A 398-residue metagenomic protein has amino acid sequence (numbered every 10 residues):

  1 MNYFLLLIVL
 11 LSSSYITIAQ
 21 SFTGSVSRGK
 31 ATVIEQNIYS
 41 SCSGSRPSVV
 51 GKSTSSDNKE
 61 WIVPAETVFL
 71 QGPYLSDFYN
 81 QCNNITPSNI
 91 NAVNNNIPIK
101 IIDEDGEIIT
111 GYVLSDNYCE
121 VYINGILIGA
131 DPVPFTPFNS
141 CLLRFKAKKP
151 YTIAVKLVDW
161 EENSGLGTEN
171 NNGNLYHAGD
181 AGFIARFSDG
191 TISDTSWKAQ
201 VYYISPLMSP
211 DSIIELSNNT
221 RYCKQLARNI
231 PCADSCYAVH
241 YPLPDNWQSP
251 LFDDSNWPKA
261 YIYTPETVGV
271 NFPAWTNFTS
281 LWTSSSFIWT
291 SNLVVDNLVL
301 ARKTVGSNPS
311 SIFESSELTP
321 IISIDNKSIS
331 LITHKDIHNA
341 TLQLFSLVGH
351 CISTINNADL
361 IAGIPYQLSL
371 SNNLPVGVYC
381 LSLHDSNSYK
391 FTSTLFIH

Functional and structural regions predicted by a protein language model:
M1-F22, S307, I312: Bacterial Sec-dependent N-terminal signal peptides
Q20-C119, F138-P309: Beta-strand-rich recognition domains
E120-Y122, T341-F345: Beta-strand signatures of extracellular beta-sandwich domains
V121-G129, S386: Short strand-turn-strand beta-turns centered on an Asx-Gly dipeptide
G125-L127, F345-I352, Y379: Short, glycine-anchored, charge-dense loop/turn motifs used at functional sites
A147-K149, S328, C351-L374, N387-S388: Glycine-centered tight-turn motifs at strand-turn-strand junctions
K148-P150, I337, V376-V378: Extracellular Ig-like/FN3 beta-sandwich strand-entry sites
F313-E317, I322-T333, S371, V376-H398: C-terminal tail/sorting-segment detector
